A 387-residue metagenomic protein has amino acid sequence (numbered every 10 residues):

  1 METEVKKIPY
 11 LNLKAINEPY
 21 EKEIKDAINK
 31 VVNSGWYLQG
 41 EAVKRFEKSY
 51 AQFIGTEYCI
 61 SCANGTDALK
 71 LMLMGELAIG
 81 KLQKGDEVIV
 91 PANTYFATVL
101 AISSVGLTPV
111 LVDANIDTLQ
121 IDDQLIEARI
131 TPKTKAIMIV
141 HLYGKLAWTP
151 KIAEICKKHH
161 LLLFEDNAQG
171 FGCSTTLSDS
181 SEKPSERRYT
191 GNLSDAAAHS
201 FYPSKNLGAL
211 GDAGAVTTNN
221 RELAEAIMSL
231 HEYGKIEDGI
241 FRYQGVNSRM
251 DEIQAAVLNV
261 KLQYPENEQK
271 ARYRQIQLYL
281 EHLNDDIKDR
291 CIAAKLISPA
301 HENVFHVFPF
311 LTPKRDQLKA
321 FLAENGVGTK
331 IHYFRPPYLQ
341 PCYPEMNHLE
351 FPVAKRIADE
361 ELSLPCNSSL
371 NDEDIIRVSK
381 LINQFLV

Functional and structural regions predicted by a protein language model:
M1-W36, N325, P365: N-terminal "arm"/small-domain region of PLP-dependent enzymes with the aminotransferase-like
E2-T3, K14, V43-K48, F53-C59 (+7 more regions): PLP-dependent aminotransferase class I/II
W36, G40-E87, L100-V105, L111-D113: Phosphate-binding glycine-rich loop
V90, L111, L163-E165, I331: Hydrophobic residues in well-ordered beta-strands that form the structural core
N93-V99: Conserved coil-to-alpha-helix start sites within the AMP-binding
V105, K158-H159, N325: Helix C-cap/helix->beta junction micro-motif
T108-T118, K330: Short beta-strand->loop structural element characteristic of the AMP-binding/adenylate-forming
D117-A209, A215-T217, E222, S363: Active-site phosphate-binding strand-loop segment of PLP-dependent enzymes
